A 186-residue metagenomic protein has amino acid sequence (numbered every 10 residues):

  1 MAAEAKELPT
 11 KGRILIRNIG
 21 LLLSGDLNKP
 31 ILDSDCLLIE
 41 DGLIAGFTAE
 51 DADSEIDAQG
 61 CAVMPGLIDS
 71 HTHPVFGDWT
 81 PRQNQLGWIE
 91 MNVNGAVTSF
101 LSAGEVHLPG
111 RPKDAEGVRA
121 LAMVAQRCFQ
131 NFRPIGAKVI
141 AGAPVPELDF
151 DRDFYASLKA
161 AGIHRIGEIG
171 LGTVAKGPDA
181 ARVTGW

Functional and structural regions predicted by a protein language model:
M1-E50: N-terminal metal-binding scaffold of metallo-dependent hydrolase/deaminase domains
I16, S54-I56, I68: Hydrophobic/aromatic beta-strand patches that form the interior of the parallel beta-sheet core in alpha/beta enzyme
I19, L37, G42, G60 (+3 more regions): Divalent metal-coordination and catalytic microenvironments
G46-S54, L158-A160: Short loop/helix-cap segments at secondary-structure boundaries that form the rim of catalytic
A58-M123: Metal-associated gating/positioning segment near the N- to mid-region
P81-I89, E147-L158: Short, acidic/polar
W88-G117, F129-E147, G162-T173: Divalent metal-dependent hydrolysis catalytic cores, especially in the metallo-beta-lactamase
V124, D149-W186: Histidine/acidic residue-rich metal-binding segments in metalloenzymes
